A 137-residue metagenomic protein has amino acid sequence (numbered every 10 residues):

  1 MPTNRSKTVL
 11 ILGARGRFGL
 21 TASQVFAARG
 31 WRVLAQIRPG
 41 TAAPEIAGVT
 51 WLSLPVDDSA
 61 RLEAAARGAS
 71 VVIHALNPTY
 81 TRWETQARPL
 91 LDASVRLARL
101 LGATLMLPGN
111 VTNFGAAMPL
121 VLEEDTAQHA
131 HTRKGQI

Functional and structural regions predicted by a protein language model:
P2-R29: N-terminal Rossmann NAD(P)H-binding glycine-rich loop of SDR-like oxidoreductase domains
T8, R32-L34, T104: Residues at the starts of beta-strands that form the adenosine-phosphate
V9-I11, V72, L105: Conserved hydrophobic beta-strands of the Rossmann-like cofactor-binding core in SDR/related NAD(P)H-dependent
L12, Q36, L52: Active-site-adjacent beta-strand anchor residues
G13, L76, G109-N110: Active-site beta-alpha turn of Rossmann-fold NAD(P)-dependent dehydrogenases/reductases
A35-A42, P108: Short, polar loop motifs at secondary-structure junctions
T41-L101, N113-G115: NAD(P)H-binding glycine-rich loop region in Rossmannoid oxidoreductase-like domains and their noncatalytic homologs
L91-I137: Conserved Rossmann-fold NAD(P)-dependent oxidoreductase catalytic core, especially the SDR/UDP-sugar
